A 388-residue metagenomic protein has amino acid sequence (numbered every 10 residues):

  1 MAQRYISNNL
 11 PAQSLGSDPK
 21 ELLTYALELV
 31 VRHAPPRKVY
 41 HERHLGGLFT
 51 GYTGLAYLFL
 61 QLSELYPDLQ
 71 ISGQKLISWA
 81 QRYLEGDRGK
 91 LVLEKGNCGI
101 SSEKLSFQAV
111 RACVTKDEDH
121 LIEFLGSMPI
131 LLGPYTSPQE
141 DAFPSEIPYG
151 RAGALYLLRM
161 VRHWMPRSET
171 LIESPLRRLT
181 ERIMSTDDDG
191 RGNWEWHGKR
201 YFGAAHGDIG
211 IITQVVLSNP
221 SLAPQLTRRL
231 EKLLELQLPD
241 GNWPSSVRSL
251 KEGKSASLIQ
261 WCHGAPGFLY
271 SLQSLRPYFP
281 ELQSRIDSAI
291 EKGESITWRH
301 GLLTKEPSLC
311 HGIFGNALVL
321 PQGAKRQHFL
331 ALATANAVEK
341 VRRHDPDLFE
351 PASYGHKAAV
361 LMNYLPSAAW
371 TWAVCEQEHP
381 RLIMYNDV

Functional and structural regions predicted by a protein language model:
M1-Y25, L29, W164, S274 (+6 more regions): Terminal, non-catalytic domain-edge segments
A2-H41, L45-L60, L65: N-terminal alpha-helical scaffold/docking segments in eukaryotic complex subunits
G16-V39, Q74-E94, E118-D141, S174-W194 (+3 more regions): Long, well-ordered core segments of solenoidal/helical folds
R32, Q61-E64, R82, G86-G89 (+10 more regions): Positions within ordered alpha-helical repeat solenoids
G46-Q61, C98-C113, E146-M160, R200-V216 (+3 more regions): Well-ordered alpha-helical segments within folded domains of soluble proteins
L58-Y83: Beta-propeller domains
L105-R177: Internal, well-ordered domain-core segments that constitute the primary functional module of diverse proteins
R167-Y278, R299-H300: Extended ligand-binding clefts on enzyme/binding-domain cores
